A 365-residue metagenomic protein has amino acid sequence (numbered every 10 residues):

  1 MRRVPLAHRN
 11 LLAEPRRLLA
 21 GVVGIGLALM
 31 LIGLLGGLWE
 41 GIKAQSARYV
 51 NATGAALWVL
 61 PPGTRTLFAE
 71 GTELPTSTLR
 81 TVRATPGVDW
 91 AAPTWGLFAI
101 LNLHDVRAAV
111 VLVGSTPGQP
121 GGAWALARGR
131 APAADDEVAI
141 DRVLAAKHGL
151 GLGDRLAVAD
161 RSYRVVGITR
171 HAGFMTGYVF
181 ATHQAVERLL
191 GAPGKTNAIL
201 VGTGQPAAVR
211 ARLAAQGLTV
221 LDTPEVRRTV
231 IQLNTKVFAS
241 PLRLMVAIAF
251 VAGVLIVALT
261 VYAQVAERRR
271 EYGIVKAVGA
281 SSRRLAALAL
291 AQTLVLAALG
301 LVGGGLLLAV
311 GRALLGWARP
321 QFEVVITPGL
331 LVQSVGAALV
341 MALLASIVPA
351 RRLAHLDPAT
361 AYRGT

Functional and structural regions predicted by a protein language model:
M1-M30, K43, R48, T360: N-terminal Sec/SRP start-transfer signal
L11, V265, I274-R283, L356 (+1 more regions): Short helix-to-coil transition segments within interhelical loops that connect adjacent transmembrane helices
G26, M30-A109, A208-L213: Hydrophobic, regular-secondary-structure patches
T85, A157-R164, I168-R243, I248-A249: Mechanotransmission and gating elements of multispan inner-membrane complexes involved in transport and envelope
T94-L97, L103-T116, A125-A185, A192-G194: Hydrophobic secondary-structure segments that place a key small or acidic residue at a functional site
R212-L255, A263-R269, I274-V275, R283 (+3 more regions): Peri-transmembrane interface segments
G273-G316, Q333-A337, M341: Transmembrane alpha-helical interface segments in multi-pass membrane proteins
T327-T365: C-terminal membrane-exit region of the final transmembrane helix in multipass inner-membrane proteins
